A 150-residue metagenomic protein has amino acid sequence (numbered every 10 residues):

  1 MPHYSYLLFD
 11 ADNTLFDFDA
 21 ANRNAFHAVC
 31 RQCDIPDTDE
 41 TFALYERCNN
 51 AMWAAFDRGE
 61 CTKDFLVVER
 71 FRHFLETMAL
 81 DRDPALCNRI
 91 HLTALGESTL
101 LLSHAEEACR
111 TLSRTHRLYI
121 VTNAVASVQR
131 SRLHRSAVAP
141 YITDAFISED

Functional and structural regions predicted by a protein language model:
P2, R114, P140: Structured loop/turn residues at beta-strand edges in well-structured enzyme cores
P2-A11, L15-S103: N-terminal helical cap/lid subdomain that shapes the substrate entry/recognition surface in HAD-like hydrolases
N13, I142-A145: Hydrophobic packing within well-folded, soluble alpha/beta domains
D34, A79, T115-H116, A137: Glycine-centered loop/turn motif at secondary-structure junctions
G59, A137-P140: Short glycine-centered helix-capping/turn motifs at secondary-structure transition points
D81, A139-T143: Conserved H-loop
L86-R89, G96-L100, A105-S136, D144-D150: Substrate-recognition element of Asp-dependent hydrolases with the DxDx(T/V) motif
